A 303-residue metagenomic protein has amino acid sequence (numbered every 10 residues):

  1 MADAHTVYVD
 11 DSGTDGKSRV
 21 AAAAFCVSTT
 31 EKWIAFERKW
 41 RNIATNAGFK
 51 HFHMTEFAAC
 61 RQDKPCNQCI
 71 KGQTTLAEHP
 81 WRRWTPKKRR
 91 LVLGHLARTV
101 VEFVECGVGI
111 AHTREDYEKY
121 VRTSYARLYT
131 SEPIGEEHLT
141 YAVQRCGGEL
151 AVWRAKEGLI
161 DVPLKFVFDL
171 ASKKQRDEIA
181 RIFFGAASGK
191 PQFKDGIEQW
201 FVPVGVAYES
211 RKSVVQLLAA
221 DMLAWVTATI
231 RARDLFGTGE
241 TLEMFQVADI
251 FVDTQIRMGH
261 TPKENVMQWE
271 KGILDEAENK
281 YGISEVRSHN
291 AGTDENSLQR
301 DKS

Functional and structural regions predicted by a protein language model:
M1-S303: Phosphate-ester processing/binding pockets and catalytic centers
